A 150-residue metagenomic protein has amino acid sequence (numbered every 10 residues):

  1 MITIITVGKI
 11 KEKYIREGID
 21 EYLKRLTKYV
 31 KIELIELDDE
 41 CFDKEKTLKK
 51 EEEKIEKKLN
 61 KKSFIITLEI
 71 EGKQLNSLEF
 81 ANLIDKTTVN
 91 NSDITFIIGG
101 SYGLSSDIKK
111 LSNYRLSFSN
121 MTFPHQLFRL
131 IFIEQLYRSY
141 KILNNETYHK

Functional and structural regions predicted by a protein language model:
M1-L26: N-terminal beta1-alpha1 ligand-phosphate binding loop
I4, I66, G99, F132: Conserved RecA-like P-loop NTPase ATPase core
I10, I70-K73, G100-G103: Short glycine-rich anion-binding loops that position phosphate/pyrophosphate groups of nucleotides and phosphorylated
Y14-R16, N76-L78, S105-I108, L127: Short glycine-/acidic-enriched loop or helix-start segments at secondary-structure transitions that form or flank
E17-E21, E79-L83, K110-N113, L130-I131: Short, glycine/charged-enriched secondary-structure capping and boundary segments
V30-K31, E36-T95: S-adenosyl-L-methionine/SAH cofactor-binding core of RNA-modifying enzymes
T88-I97, S119-H125: Short, acidic/small-residue loops that bind anionic groups at enzyme active sites
S106-K150: Structured adenosyl-cofactor binding patch, chiefly the S-adenosyl-L-methionine
